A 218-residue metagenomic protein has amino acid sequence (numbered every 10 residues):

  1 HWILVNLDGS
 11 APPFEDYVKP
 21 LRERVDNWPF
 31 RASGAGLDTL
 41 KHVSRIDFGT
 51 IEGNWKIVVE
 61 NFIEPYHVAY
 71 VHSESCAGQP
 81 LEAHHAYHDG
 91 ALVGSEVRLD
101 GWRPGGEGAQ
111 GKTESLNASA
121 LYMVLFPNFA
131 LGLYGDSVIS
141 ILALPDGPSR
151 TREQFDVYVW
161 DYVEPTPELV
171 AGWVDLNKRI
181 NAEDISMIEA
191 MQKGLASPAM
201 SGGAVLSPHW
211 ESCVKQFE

Functional and structural regions predicted by a protein language model:
W2-E218: C-terminal catalytic domain of Rieske-type non-heme iron oxygenases
